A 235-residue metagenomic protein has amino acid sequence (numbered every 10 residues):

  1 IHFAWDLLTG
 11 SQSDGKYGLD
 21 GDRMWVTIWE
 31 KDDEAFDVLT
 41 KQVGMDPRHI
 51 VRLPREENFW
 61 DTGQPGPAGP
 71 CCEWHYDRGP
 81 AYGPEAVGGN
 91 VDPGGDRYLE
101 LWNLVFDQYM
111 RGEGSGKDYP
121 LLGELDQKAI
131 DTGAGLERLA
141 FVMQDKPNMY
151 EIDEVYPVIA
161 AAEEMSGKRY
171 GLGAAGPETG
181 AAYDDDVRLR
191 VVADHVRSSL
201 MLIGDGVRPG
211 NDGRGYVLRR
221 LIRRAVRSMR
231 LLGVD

Functional and structural regions predicted by a protein language model:
I1-V234: Structured aminoacyl-transfer and RNA-binding surfaces used for tRNA recognition/handling in the translation apparatus
